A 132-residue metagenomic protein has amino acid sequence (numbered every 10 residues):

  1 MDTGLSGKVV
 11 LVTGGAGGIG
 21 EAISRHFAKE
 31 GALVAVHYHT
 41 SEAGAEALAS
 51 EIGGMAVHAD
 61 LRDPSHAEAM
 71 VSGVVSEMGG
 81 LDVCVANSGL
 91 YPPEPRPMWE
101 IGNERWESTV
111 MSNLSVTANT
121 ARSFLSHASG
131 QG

Functional and structural regions predicted by a protein language model:
T3-A35: Canonical Rossmann dinucleotide-binding motif of NAD(H)/NADP(H)-dependent dehydrogenases/reductases, specifically
K8, A56, G80-L81, H127-G132: Active-site loop of short-chain dehydrogenase/reductase
E30-E46: Conserved glycine-rich Rossmann-like NAD(P)H-binding loop of the short-chain dehydrogenase/reductase
E42, H58-M70, N103: The beta1-alpha1 cofactor-binding region of Rossmann-like NAD(H)/NADP(H)-dependent oxidoreductases
N87-E94: Conserved NAD(P)H cofactor-binding loop of Rossmann-fold oxidoreductase domains
E94-M98, G102-V110: Substrate-binding pocket helix/loop in short-chain dehydrogenase/reductase
A121-R122: A short, exposed helix-loop element centered on a Lys and neighboring polar residues
